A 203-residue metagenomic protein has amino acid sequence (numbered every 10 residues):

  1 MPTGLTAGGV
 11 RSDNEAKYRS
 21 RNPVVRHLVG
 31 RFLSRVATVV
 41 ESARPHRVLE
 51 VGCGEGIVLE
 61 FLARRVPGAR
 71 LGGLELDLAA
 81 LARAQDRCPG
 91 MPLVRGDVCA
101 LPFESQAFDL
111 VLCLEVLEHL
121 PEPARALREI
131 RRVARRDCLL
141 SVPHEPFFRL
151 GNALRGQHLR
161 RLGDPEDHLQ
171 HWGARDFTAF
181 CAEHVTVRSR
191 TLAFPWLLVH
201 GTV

Functional and structural regions predicted by a protein language model:
M1-E104, L127, L154-V203: Conserved N-terminal segment of class I S-adenosyl-L-methionine
G68-A69, A134-R136: A short helix->loop->beta-strand "cap" motif at the edges of active sites that frequently abuts
L112: A conserved beta-strand element that flanks and buttresses the S-adenosyl-L-methionine
V116: Hydrophobic adenine-recognition pocket in adenosine-nucleotide-binding enzymes
L120-E129: A short, conserved alpha-helix within the catalytic core of class I
R136-P143: Conserved beta-strand signature within the Rossmann-like core of class I S-adenosyl-L-methionine
H144-R149: Short "lid" loop at the C-terminus of a central beta-strand within the Rossmann-like core of SAM-dependent
